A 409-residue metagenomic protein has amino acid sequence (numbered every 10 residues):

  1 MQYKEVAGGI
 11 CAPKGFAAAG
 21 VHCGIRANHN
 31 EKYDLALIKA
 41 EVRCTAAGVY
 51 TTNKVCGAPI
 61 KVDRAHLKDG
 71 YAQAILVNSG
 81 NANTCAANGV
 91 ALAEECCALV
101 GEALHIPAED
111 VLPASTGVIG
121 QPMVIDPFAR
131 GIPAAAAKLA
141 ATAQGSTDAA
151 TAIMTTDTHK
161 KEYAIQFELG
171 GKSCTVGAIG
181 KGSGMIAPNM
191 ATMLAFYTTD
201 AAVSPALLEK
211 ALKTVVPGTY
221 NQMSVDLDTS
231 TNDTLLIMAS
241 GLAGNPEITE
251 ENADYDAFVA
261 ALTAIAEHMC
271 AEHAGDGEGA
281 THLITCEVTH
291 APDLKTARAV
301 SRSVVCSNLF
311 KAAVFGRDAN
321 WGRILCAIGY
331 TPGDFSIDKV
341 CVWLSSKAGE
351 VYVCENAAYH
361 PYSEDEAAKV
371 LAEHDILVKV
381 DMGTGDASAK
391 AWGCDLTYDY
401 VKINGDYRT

Functional and structural regions predicted by a protein language model:
M1-A91, E95, G101-T409: A structural signal for small-residue-enriched, beta-sheet-centric alpha/beta enzyme cores and oligomeric scaffold folds
